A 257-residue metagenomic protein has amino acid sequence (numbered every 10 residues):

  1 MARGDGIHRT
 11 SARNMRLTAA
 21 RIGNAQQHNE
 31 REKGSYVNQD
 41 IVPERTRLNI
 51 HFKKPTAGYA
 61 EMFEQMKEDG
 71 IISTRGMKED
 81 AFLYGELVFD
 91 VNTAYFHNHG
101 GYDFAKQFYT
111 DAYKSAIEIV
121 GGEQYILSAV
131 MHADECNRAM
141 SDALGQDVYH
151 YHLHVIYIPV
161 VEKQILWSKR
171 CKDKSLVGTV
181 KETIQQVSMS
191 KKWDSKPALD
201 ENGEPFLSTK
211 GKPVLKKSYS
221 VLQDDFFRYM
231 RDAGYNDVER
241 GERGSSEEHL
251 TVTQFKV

Functional and structural regions predicted by a protein language model:
M1-K256: N-terminal nicking endonuclease/strand-transfer module with a His-rich metal-binding environment and a catalytic Tyr
